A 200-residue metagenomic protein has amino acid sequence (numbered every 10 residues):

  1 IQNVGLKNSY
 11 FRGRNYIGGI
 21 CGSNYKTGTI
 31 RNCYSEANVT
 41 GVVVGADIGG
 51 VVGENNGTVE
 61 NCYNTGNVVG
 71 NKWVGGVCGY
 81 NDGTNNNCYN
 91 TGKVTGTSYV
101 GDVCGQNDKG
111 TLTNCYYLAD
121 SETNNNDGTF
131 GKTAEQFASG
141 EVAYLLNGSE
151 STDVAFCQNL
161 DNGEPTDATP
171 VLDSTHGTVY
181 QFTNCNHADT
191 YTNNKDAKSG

Functional and structural regions predicted by a protein language model:
I1-G200: Predominantly extracellular beta-rich ligand-binding scaffolds that present long acidic/polar faces for carbohydrate
